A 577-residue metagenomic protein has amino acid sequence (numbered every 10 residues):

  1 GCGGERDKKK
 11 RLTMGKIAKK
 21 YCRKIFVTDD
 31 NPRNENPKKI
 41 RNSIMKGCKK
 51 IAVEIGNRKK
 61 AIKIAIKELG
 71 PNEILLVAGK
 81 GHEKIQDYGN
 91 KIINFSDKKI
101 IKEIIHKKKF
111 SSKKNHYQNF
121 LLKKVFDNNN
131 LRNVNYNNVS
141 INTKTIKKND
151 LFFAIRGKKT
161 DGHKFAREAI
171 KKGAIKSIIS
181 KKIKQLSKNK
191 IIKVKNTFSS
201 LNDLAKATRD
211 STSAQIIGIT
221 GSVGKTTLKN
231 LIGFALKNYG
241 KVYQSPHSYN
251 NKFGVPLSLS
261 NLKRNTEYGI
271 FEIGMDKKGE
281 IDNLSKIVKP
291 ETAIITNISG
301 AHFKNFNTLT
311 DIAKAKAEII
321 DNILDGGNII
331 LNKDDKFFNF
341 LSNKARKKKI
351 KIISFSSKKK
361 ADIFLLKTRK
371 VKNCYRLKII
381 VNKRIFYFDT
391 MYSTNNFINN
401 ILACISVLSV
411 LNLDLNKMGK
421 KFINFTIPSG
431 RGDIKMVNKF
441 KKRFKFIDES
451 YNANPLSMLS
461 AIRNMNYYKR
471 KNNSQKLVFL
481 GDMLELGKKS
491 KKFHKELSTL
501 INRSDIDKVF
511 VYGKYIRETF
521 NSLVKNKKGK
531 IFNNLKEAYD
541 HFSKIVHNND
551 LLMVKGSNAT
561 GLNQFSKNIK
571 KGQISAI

Functional and structural regions predicted by a protein language model:
G1-R132, T145-L151, G157-K164, E291 (+6 more regions): ATP-dependent carboxylate-amine ligase
K8, K59-K60, N130-V139, S199-N202 (+7 more regions): Short gly/ser/thr-rich secondary-structure transition/capping motifs
I25, V77, D150, A169 (+15 more regions): Residue-level signal for inorganic ion chemistry
K109, H116-D127, F198-K333, F337-I350 (+4 more regions): Phosphate-binding loop of NTP-binding sites
S112-G218, T227-N238, S260, Y387 (+5 more regions): Short, basic phosphate-binding NTP loop
A166-K171, S285-K286, N502: Non-catalytic positions within long, well-ordered alpha-helices that form the structural scaffold/packing of enzyme
S177-Q185, K333-K336, S357-K358, G513-R517 (+1 more regions): Short, polar loop motifs at secondary-structure junctions
L228-I232, K367-F386, D433-I434: Acidic-glycine-rich active-site phosphate/pyrophosphate-binding loop
